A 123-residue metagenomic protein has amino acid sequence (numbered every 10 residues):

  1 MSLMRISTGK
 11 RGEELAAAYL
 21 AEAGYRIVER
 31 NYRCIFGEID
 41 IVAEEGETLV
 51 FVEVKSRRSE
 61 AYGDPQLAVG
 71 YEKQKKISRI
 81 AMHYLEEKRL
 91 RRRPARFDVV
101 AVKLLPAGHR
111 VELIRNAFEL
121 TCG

Functional and structural regions predicted by a protein language model:
M1-R30: Acidic-basic catalytic patches of nuclease active cores, encompassing PD-(D/E)XK and other metal-cofactor nuclease
E13, E38-D40, E53, K73 (+1 more regions): Acidic active-site catalytic centers that drive phospho-/nucleotidyl reactions and related ester hydrolyses
L20, I39-P65, V69, I77: Conserved catalytic cores of phosphodiester-cleaving nucleases, focusing on short active-site segments
R26, L49, P94: Hydrophobic "anchor" residues on beta-strands that sit immediately upstream of conserved functional sites
I35-G37, A107: Short acidic/glycine-enriched loop/turn segments that link adjacent beta-strands
Y62-A95: Mid-chain, well-packed structural core segment of small domains
E87-G123: Domain-level recognition of nuclease-like catalytic cores that cleave nucleotide substrates
